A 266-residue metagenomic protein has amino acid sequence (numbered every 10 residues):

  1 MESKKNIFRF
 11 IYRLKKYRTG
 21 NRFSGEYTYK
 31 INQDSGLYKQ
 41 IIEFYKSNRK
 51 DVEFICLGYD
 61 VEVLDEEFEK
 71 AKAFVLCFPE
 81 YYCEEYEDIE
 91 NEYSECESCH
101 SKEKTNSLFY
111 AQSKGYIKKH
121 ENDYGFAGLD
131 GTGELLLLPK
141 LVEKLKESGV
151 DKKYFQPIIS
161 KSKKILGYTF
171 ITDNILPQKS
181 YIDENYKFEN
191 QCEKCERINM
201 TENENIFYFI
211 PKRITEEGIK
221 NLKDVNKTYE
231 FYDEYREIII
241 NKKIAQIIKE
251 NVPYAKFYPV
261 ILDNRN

Functional and structural regions predicted by a protein language model:
M1-K50: N-terminal ordered "arm"
R9-I11, Y45, I55, Y208-I210 (+2 more regions): Compositionally biased, low-structure terminal segments
K30-C83, H120-N185, I238, A245-Q246 (+1 more regions): A broadly conserved sequence feature marking short terminus-proximal activation segments in nucleic acid-centric
F74-K119, L176-K220: Cys/His-rich short segments
N91, C96-K102, T132, P157-I158 (+2 more regions): Long, compositionally biased, intrinsically disordered segments
S107-V142, N203-I239: Short microdomains enriched in Cys/His and/or Lys/Arg
K243-Q246, K256-N266: Compact recognition or signaling/catalytic modules
